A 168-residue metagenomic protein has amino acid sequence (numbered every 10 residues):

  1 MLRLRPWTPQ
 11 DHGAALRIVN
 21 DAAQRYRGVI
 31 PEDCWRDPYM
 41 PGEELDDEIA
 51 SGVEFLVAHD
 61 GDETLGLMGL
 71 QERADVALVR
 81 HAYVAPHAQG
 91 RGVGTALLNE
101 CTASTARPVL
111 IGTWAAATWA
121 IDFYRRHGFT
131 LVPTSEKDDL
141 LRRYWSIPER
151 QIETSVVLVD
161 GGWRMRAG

Functional and structural regions predicted by a protein language model:
R3-R17: A short beta-loop-alpha structural element at the N-terminal edge of CoA-dependent acyl/N-acetyltransferase catalytic
N20-L45: Conserved GNAT-fold acetyl-CoA-binding loop/helix
E43-V57, Q151-T154: A short helix-loop-beta-strand connector motif used in the catalytic cores of GNAT acetyltransferases and, in some
V57, E63-Q71, L78-Y83: Conserved beta-strand in the GNAT
A82-Q89, T113-A115: A short, internal acetyl-CoA/4′-phosphopantetheine-binding micro-motif in the GNAT/acyltransferase core
A88-E100: Conserved acetyl-CoA pyrophosphate-binding loop and the N-cap/start of the following alpha-helix in GNAT-like
T95, A116-Q151: Conserved active-site alpha-helix within GNAT-family acetyltransferase domains
S104-A116: Conserved GNAT acetyl-CoA-binding A-motif
